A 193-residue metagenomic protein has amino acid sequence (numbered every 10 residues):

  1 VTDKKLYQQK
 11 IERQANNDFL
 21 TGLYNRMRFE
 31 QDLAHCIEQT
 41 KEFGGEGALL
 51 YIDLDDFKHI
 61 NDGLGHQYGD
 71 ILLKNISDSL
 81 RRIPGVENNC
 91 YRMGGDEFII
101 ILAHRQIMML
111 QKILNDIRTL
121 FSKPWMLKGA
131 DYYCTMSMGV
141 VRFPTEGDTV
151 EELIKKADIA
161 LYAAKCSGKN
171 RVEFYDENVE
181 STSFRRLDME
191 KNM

Functional and structural regions predicted by a protein language model:
V1-F19, R26-E38, N88-N89, S181: Signal-transducing coiled-coil linker helices
V1-T2, L54-D55, N178: PAS/PAC or PAS-like capping segment
E12-Q31, I52-H66, K74: Conserved nucleotide-binding and Mg2+-coordinating catalytic segments in signaling enzymes
N16, A34, E38, S77-M108 (+1 more regions): Conserved helix-loop-beta segment at the catalytic/binding core of cyclic-nucleotide signaling proteins
D53, F57, I76, F98 (+3 more regions): Hydrophobic framework residues that shape the active-site pocket of cyclic nucleotide turnover catalytic cores
L72, I99-T119, D131-Y132, V140: Short helix/loop segment flanking the catalytic signature motif in cyclic-nucleotide metabolism enzymes
I76-R81, M109-L127, K156: Alpha-helical scaffold within the catalytic cores of cyclic-nucleotide enzymes
C90, D116, L120, A130-D131 (+3 more regions): Cyclic nucleotide signaling catalytic output domains
